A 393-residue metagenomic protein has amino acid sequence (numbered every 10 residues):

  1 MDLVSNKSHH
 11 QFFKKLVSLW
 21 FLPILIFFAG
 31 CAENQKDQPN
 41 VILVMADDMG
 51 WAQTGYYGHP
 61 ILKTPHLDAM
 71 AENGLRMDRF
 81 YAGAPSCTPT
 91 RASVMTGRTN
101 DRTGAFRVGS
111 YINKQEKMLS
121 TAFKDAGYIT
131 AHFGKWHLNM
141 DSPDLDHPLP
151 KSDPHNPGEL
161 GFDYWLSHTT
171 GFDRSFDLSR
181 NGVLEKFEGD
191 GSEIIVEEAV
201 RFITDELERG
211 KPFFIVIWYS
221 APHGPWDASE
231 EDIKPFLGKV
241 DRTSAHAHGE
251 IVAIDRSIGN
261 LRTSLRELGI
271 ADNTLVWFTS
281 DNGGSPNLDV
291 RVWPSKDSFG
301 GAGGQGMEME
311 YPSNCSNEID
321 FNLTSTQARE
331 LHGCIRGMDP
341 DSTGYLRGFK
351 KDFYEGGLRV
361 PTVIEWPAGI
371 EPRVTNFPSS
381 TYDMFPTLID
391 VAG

Functional and structural regions predicted by a protein language model:
M1-K14: N-terminal secretory signal peptides that target proteins for export/translocation
V17-F28: Bacterial N-terminal signal peptides
F21, C31-G393: Formylglycine-dependent sulfatase
